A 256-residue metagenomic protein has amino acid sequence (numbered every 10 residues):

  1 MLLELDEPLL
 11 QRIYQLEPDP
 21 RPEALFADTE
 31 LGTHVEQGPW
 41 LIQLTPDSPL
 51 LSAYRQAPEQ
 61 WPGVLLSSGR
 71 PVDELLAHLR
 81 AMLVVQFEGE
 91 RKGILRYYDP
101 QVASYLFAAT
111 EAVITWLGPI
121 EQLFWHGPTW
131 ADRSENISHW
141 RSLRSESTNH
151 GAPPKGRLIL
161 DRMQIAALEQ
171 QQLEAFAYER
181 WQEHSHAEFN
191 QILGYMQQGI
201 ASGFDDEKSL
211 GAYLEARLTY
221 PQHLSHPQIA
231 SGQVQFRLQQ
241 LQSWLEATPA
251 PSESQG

Functional and structural regions predicted by a protein language model:
M1-P8, G63, L214: Short, hydrophobic/proline-enriched secondary-structure or compact coil segments at domain edges
R12-D28, E36-I42, P46-P49, V72-D73 (+3 more regions): A contiguous, surface-oriented mixed alpha/beta subdomain in the mid-to-C-terminal portion of proteins that forms
I42-L50, Y54-G69: Signature for HUH/AEP ssDNA processing cores
